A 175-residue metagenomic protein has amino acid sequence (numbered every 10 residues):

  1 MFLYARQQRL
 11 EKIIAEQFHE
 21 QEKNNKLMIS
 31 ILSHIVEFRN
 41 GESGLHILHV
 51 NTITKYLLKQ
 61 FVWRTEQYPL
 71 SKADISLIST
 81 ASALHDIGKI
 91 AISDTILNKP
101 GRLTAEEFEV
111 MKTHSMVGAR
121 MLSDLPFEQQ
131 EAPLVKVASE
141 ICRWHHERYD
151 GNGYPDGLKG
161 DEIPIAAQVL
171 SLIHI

Functional and structural regions predicted by a protein language model:
M1-H19: Juxtamembrane or sensor-core-proximal signal-transducing alpha helices that couple sensory domains to cytosolic
K23-I173: Histidine- and acidic-residue-rich, metal-dependent catalytic cores
